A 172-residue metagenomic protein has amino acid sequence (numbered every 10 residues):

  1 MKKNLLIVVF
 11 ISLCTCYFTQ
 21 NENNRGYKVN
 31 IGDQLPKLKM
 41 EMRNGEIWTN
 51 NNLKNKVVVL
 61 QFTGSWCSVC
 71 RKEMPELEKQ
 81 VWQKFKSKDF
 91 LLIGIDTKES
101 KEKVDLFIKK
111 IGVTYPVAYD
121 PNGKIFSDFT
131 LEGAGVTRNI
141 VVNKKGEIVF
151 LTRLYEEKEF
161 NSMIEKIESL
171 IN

Functional and structural regions predicted by a protein language model:
N4-L13: Sec-dependent N-terminal signal peptides
C16-K37, L106: N-proximal helix/coil linker or "cap" segments that precede and/or mark the start of modular domains
L35-P36, V58, V136-R138: Short loop/turn microsegments at loop-to-beta-strand junctions
L38-V58, F129: A short beta-strand-turn-helix
K56-V57, M74-I95, K109: Conserved helix-turn-beta segment immediately C-terminal to the redox Cys motif in thioredoxin-like folds
F62-E76: Conserved redox-active cysteine motifs that mediate thiol-disulfide chemistry, especially di-cysteine Cys-X(1-2)-Cys
D89-K101, V113-G123: Thiol-based oxidoreductase modules, predominantly thioredoxin-like and allied folds used for disulfide exchange
K110-T114, P121-K166: Thiol/disulfide oxidoreductase modules built on the thioredoxin-like
